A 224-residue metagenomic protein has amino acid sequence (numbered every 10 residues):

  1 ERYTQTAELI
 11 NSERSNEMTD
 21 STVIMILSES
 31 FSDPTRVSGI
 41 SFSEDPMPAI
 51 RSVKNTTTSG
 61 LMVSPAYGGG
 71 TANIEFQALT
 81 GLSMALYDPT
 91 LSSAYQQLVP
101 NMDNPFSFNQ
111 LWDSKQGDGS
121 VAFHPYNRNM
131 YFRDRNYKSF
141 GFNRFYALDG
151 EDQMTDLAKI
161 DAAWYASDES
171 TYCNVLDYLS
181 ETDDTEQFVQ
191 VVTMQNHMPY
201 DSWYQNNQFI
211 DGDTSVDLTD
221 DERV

Functional and structural regions predicted by a protein language model:
T4-D20, M25-S28, D33-V224: Solvent-exposed soluble domains appended to multi-pass membrane proteins
